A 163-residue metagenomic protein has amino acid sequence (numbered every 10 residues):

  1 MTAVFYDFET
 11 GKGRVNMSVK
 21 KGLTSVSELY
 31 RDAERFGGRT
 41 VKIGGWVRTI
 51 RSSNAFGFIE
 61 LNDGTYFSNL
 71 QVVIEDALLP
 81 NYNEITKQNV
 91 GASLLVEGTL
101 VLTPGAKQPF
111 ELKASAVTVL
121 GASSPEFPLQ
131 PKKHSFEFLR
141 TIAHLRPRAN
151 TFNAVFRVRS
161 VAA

Functional and structural regions predicted by a protein language model:
M1-A163: Class II aminoacyl-tRNA synthetase catalytic cores and aaRS-like
